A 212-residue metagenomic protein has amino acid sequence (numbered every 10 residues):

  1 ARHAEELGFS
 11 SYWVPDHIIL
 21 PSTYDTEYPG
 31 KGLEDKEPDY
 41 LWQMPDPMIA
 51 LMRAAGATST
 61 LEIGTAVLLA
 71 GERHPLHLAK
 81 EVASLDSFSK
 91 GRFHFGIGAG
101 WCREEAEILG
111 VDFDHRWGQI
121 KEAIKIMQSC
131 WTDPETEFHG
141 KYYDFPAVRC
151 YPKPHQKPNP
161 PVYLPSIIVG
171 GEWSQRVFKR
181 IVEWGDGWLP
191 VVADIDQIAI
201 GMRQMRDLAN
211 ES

Functional and structural regions predicted by a protein language model:
A1-S212: Active-site-adjacent structural elements that line small-molecule/cofactor binding pockets in enzymes
